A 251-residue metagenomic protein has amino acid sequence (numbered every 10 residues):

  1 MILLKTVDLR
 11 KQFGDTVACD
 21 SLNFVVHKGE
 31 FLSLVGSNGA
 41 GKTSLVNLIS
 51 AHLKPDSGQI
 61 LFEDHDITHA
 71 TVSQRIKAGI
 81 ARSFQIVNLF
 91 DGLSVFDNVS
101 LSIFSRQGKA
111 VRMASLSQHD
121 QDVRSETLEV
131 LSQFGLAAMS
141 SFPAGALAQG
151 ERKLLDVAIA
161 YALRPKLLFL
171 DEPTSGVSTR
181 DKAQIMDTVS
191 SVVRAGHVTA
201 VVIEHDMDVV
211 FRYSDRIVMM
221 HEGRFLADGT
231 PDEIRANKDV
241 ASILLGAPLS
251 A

Functional and structural regions predicted by a protein language model:
M1-A251: Glycine-rich phosphate-binding loops of nucleotide-dependent enzymes
